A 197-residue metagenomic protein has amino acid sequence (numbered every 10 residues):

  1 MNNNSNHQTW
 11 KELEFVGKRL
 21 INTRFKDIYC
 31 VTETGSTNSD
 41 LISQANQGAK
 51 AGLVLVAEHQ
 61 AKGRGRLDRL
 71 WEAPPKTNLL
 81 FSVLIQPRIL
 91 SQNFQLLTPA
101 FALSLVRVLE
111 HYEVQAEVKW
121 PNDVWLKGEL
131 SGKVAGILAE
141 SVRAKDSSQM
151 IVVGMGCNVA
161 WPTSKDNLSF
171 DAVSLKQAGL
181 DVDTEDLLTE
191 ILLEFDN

Functional and structural regions predicted by a protein language model:
M1-H111, S131: N-terminal lobe of the biotin/lipoate ligase/transferase fold
M1-W10, R24, S91-A116, L126-N197: Long, positively charged amphipathic alpha-helical accessory segments at protein N-termini or as interdomain linkers
